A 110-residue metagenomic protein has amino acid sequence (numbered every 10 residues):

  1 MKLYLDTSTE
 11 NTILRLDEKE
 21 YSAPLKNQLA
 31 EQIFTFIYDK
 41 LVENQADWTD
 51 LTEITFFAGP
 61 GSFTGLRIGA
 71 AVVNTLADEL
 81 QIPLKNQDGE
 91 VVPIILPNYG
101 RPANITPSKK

Functional and structural regions predicted by a protein language model:
M1-T49, E79-K110: Oxyanion-binding and handling regions
E10, G59-P60: Short glycine-rich anion-binding loops that position phosphate/pyrophosphate groups of nucleotides and phosphorylated
P24-E31, F63, R67, A71: Residues at secondary-structure transition points
E53-A58, T64-I82: DPxDG-like acidic metal-binding loop motif
